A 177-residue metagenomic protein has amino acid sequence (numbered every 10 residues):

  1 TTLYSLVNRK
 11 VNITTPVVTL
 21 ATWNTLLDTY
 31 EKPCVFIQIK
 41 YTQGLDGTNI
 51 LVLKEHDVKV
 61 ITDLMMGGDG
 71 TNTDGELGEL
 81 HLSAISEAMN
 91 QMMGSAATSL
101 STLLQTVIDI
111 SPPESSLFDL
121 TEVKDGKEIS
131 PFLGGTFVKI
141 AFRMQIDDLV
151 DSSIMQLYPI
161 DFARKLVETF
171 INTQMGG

Functional and structural regions predicted by a protein language model:
T1-G176: Composition-driven recognition of glycine/serine/threonine/acidic- and proline-rich low-complexity segments and repeats
